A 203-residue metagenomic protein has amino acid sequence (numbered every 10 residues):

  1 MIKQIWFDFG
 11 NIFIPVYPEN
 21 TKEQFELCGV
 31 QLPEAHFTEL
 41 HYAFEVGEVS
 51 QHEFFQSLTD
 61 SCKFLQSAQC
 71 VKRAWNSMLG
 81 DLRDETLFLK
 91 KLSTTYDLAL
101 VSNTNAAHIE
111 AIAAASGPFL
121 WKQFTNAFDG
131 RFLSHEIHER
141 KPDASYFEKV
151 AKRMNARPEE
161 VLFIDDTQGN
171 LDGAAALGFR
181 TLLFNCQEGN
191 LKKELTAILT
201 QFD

Functional and structural regions predicted by a protein language model:
M1-K3, A106, I112-D203: Asp-based, Mg2+/Mn2+-dependent phosphohydrolase catalytic module
M1-T38, V46, D60-S61, A176-L177: Active-site neighborhood of HAD-like aspartate-dependent phosphohydrolases
N20-E23, E39, E53, S57 (+5 more regions): Alpha-helical elements of Rossmann-like donor-binding domains used by nucleotide-donor carbohydrate transfer enzymes
C28-T38, K63-A74, P158, I198 (+1 more regions): Short, surface-exposed acidic
L40-F44, F128: Generic hydrophobic alpha-helical segments
A43-K72: A metal-dependent, Asp-based hydrolase signature
A68-S116: Substrate-recognition element of Asp-dependent hydrolases with the DxDx(T/V) motif
